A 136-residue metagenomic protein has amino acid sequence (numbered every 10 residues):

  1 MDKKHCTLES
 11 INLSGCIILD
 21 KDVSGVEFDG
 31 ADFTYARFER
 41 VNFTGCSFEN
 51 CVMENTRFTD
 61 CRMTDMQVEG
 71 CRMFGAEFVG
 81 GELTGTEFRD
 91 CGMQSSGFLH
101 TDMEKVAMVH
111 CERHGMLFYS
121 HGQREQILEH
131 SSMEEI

Functional and structural regions predicted by a protein language model:
M1-I136: Tandem repeat scaffolds
